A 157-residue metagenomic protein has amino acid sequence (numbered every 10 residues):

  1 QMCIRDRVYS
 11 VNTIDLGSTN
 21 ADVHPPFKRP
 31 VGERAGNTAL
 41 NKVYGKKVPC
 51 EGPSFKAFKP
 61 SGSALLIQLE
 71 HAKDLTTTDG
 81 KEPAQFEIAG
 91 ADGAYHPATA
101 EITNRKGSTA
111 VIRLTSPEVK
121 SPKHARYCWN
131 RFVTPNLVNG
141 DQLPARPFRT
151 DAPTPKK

Functional and structural regions predicted by a protein language model:
M2-I4: Short, small-residue-biased leader/transition segments that mark boundaries at the very start of proteins
Y9-N12: Structural recognition of the beta-strand scaffold that forms the well-ordered cores of secreted hydrolase catalytic
L16, N37, N41-G45, R131: Short, well-ordered loop/turn and helix-capping segments at boundaries between secondary-structure elements and domains
S18-K28: Active-site rim elements
P26-A35, K120: Generic recognition of stable, solvent-exposed alpha-helical segments in well-folded globular domains
P30, N41-E82: Surface beta-strand/loop "capping" patches
L66, A72-K157: C-terminal beta-sandwich/jelly-roll accessory domains of carbohydrate-active enzymes
